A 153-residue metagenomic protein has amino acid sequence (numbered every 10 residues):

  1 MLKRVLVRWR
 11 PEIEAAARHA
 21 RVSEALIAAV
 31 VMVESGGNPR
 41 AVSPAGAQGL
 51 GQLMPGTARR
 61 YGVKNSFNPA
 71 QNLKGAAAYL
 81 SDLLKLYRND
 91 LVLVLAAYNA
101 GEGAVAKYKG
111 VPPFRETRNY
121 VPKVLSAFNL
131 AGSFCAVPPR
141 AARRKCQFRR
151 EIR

Functional and structural regions predicted by a protein language model:
M1-R153: Catalytic glycan-binding domains that act on GlcNAc-containing polysaccharides
